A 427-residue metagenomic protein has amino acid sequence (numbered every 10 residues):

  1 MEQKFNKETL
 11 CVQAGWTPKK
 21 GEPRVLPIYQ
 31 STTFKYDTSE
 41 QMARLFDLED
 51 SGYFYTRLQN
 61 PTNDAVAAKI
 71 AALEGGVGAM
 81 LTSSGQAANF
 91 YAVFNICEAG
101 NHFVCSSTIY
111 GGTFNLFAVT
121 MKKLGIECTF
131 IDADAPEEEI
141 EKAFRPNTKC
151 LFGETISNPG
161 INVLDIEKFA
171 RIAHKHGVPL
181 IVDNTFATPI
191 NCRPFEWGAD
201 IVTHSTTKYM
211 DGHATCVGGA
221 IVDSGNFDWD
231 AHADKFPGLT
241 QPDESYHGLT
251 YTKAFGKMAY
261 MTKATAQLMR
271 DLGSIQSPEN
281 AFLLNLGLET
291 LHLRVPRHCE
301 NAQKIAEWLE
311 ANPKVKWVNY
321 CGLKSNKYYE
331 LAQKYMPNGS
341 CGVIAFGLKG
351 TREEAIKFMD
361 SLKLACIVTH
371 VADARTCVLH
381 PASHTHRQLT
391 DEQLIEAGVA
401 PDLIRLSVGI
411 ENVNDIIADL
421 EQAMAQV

Functional and structural regions predicted by a protein language model:
E2, C11-T17, A79-A311, N319: Conserved PLP-enzyme active-site core in the AAT-like
E2-N60, A68: N-terminal "arm"/small-domain region of PLP-dependent enzymes with the aminotransferase-like
T33, S224-F227, L348-T351: Short loop segments at secondary-structure junctions
T38-F90, G112-T120: Conserved N-terminal alpha-helix of the aminotransferase class I/II PLP-enzyme fold
D50, G339-V343, P401-R405: Short, solvent-exposed beta-strand edge segments and adjacent coil->beta transition regions
V77, G100, A118-V119, E127-C128 (+5 more regions): PLP-dependent enzyme catalytic core of the Aspartate aminotransferase-like
V222, A345-G347, S407-G409: Short hydrophobic/aromatic beta-strand micro-patches that form the beta-sheet surface supporting nucleotide- or nucleic
L272-I275, E279-A281, L286, T290 (+4 more regions): Conserved small-domain helix->loop->beta segment predominantly found in fold-type I
